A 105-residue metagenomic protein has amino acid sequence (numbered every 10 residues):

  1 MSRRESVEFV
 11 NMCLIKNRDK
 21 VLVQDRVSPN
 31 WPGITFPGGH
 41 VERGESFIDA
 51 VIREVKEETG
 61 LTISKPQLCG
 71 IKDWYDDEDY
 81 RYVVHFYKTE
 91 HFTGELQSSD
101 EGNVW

Functional and structural regions predicted by a protein language model:
M1-V21, P37: Conserved N-terminal beta-strand and adjoining loop/helix that marks the start of the Nudix/MutT-like hydrolase domain
E5, C13-L14, R26, G33 (+1 more regions): Short secondary-structure boundary/capping segments
E8, K16, F36, I63 (+1 more regions): Short connector loops at helix/strand junctions that flank enzyme active sites, especially segments positioning acidic
I15-K16, V23, K88-H91: Conserved hydrophobic "DFG−1" position in protein kinase catalytic cores
N17-E57: Conserved Nudix-box catalytic region and its N-terminal flanking loop in Nudix hydrolases and closely related
V41-S64, W74-W105: Unchanged
